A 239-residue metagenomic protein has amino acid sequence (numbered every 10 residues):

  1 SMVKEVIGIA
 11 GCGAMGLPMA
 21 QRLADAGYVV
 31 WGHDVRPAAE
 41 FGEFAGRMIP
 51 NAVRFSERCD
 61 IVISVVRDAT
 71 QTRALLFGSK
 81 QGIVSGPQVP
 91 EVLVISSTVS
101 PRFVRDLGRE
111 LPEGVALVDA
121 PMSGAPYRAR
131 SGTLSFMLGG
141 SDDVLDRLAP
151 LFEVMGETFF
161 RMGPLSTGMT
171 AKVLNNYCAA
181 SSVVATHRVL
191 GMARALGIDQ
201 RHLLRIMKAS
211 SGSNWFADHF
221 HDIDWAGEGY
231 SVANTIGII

Functional and structural regions predicted by a protein language model:
M2-V65, P126, T158-F160: NAD(P)+-binding Rossmann beta1-loop-alpha1 motif at the extreme N-terminus of oxidoreductases
I7, T98-Y177: Rossmann-fold dinucleotide-binding core
A14, P18, I61, R67 (+7 more regions): Amphipathic alpha-helical hairpins
P37, Q71, F103, V144 (+1 more regions): Short phosphate-engaging motifs
A52-L134: Rossmann-like NAD(P)(H) cofactor-binding subdomain of soluble oxidoreductases
G168-I239: Helical "substrate-binding/catalytic lid" subdomain of Rossmann-like NAD(P)-dependent dehydrogenases/reductases
